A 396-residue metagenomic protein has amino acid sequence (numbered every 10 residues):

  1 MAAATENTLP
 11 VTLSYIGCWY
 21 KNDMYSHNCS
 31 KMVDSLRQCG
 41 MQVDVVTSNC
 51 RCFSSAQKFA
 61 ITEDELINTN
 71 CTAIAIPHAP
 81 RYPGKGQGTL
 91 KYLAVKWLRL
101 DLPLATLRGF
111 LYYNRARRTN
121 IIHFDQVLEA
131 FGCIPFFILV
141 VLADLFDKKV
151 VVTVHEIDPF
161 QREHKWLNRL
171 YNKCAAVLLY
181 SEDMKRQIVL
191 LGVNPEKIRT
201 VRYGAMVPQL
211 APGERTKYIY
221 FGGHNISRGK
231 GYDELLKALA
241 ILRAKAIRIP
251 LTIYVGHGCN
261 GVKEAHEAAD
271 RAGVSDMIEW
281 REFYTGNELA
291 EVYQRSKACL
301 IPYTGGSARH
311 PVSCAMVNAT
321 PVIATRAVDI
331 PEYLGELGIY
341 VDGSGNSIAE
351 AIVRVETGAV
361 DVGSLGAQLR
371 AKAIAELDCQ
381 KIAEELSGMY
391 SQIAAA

Functional and structural regions predicted by a protein language model:
S14, A211-K230, L236-L239, T252-I253: Conserved donor-binding/catalytic core segment of Leloir-type glycosyltransferases
I16-K31, C52-S54, L128-C133, S227-K230: A short, glycine/small-residue-rich beta-strand->loop->alpha-helix junction that serves as a flexible
D183, G204: Carbohydrate-associated surface elements
P250-A265, E282: Glycosyltransferase donor-sugar binding loop
K263-N287: Nucleotide-activated donor-binding/catalytic signature segment of Leloir-type glycosyltransferases, i.e., the conserved
E291-S307, T320: Acidic donor-binding loop of glycosyltransferase active sites
L337-N346, R354-V360: Conserved acidic donor-binding segment of nucleotide-sugar-dependent glycosyltransferases
V360-S391: A charged, aromatic-enriched C-terminal amphipathic alpha-helix characteristic of glycosyltransferases across folds
